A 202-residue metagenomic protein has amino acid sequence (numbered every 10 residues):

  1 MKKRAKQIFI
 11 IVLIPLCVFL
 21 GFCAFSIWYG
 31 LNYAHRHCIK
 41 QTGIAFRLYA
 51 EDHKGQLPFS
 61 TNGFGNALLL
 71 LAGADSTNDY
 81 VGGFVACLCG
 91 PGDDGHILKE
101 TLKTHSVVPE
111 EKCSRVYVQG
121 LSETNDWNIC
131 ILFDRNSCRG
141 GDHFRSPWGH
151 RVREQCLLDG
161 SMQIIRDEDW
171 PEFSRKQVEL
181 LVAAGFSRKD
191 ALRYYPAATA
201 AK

Functional and structural regions predicted by a protein language model:
M1-L20: N-terminal Sec-pathway targeting helices
Q7-I8, F22-F25, L121-N125: Generic detector of short, locally flexible boundary/turn motifs and exposed helical patches
C17, C23, C38, C87-C89 (+4 more regions): Generic recognition of cysteine residues
L20-C87, D93, M162-A201: Conserved hydrophobic/amphipathic alpha-helical signal-anchor segments
H96-S174: Active-site-flanking ligand-binding surface segments in enzyme catalytic domains
